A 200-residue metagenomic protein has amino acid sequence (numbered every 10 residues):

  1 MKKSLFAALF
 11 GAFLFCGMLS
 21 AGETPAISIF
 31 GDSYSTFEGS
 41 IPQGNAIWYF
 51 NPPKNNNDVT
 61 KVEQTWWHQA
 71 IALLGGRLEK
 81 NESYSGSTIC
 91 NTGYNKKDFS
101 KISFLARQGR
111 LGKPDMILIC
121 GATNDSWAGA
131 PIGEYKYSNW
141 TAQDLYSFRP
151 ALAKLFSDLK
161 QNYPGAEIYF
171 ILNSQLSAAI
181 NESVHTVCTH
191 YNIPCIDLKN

Functional and structural regions predicted by a protein language model:
M1-L5: Positively charged n-region of N-terminal signal peptides that target proteins for export
A7-G17: Bacterial N-terminal signal peptides
L19-E23: Boundary at the C-terminal end of the N-terminal hydrophobic targeting segment
A26-S28, F37-Y137, T141, A178: Conserved SGNH/GDSL esterase-like catalytic core that processes O-acyl groups on lipids and polysaccharides
F30-G31, I171: Short hydrophobic segments within beta-strands
Y34: Active-site glycine-rich loops that stabilize anionic/oxyanionic intermediates across multiple enzyme folds
F99-N200: Alpha-helical cap/lid subdomain in secreted, periplasmic, or secretory-pathway luminal O-acyl-processing enzymes
